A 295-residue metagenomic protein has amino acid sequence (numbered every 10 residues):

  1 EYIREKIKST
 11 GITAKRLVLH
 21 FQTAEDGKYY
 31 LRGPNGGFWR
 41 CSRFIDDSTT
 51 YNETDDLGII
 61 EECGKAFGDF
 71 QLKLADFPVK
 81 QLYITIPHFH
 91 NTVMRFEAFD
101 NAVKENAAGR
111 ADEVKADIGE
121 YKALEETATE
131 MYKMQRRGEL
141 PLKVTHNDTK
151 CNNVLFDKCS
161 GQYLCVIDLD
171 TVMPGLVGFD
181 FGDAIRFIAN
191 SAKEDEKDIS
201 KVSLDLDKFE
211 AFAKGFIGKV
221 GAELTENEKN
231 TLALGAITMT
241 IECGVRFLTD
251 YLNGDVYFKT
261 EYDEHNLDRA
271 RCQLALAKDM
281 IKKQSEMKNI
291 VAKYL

Functional and structural regions predicted by a protein language model:
E1-F99, V177, I188, K193-V202 (+4 more regions): Conserved ATP-binding subdomain of kinase catalytic cores across diverse folds
K8-T10, A14, G161-Q162, R246-L295: Regulatory N- and C-terminal appendages and interdomain linkers associated with kinase/kinase-like NTP transferase
D26-R32, E130-Y132, L248: A short, acidic/glycine-rich surface segment
S48-C63, D76-H146, C151-C165, K259-E261 (+3 more regions): ATP-dependent phospho-/nucleotidyl transfer catalytic cores
E62, A66, E120, D180 (+1 more regions): Charged catalytic carboxylate motif
G138, N152-K193: Catalytic activation segment of kinase domains across protein kinase-like and atypical kinase folds
P174, G178-A222, T238-Y257: Active-site activation/catalytic loop segments of kinase-like enzymes and analogous catalytic loops in related
K229-M239: Small/polar glycine-rich anion-binding or flexible loop at a beta-alpha turn
